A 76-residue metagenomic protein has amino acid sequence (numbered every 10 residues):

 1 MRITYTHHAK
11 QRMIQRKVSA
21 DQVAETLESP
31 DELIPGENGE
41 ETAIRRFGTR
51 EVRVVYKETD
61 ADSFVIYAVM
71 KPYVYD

Functional and structural regions predicted by a protein language model:
M1-D76: Ribonuclease/tRNase effector modules and their secretory precursors
